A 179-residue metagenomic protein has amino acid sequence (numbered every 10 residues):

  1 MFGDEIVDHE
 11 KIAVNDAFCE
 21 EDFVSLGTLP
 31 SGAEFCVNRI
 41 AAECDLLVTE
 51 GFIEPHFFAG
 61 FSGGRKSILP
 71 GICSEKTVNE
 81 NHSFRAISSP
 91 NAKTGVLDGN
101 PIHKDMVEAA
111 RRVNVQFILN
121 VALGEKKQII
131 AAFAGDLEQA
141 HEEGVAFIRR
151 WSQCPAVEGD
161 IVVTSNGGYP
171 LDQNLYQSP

Functional and structural regions predicted by a protein language model:
M1, V14-E21, A86-I87, A122-I129: Short connector loops at secondary-structure junctions
F2-F61: An acidic, phosphate/nucleotide-engaging active-site surface
V7-E10, A42-L46, G63-G64, C73 (+2 more regions): Short coil/turn connectors at secondary-structure junctions
D16-A17, E50-I53, G71-I72, N81 (+2 more regions): Fold-independent oxyanion-binding glycine-rich loops and adjacent beta-strand/coil segments at enzyme active sites
S31, N100, Y176: Conserved phosphate-coordination/catalytic loops
I53-E54, S62-G63, S67-R111, V115-I118: Mobile "lid/hinge" segments at catalytic clefts and subdomain interfaces of large enzymes
A92-L171: Membrane-embedded hairpin module used as a gating/binding unit in multi-pass transport and secretion proteins
D172-P179: C-terminal catalytic subdomain
